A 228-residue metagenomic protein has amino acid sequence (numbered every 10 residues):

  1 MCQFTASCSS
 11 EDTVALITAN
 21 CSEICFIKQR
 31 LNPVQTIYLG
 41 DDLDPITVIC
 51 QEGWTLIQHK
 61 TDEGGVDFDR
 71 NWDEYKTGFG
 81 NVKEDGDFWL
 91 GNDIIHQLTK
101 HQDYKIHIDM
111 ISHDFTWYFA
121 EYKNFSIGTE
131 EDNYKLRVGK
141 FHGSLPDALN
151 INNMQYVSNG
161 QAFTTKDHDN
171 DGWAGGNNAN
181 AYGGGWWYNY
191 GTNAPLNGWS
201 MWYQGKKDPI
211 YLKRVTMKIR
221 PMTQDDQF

Functional and structural regions predicted by a protein language model:
M1, V14-T18, L43, D171 (+1 more regions): Residue-level signal for mature regions of secreted extracellular proteins and peptides
M1-Q35, R220-F228: Extracellular/luminal ectodomains of metazoan preproproteins built from arrays of small disulfide-bonded modules
L16-S158: Extracellular beta-rich globular recognition domains, centered on the fibrinogen C-terminal
E131-T192: Surface-exposed interaction patches
S200-F228: C-terminal helix/juxtamembrane-tail motif
